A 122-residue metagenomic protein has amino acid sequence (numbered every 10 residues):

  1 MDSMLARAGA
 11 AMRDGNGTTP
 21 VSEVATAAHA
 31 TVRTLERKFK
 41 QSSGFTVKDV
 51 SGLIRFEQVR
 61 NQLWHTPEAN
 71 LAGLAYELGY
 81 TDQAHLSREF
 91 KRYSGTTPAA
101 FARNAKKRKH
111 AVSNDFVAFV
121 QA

Functional and structural regions predicted by a protein language model:
S3-D49, P67-L78: DNA-binding recognition helix and immediately preceding turn/loop of helix-turn-helix/winged-helix domains
A8, M12, F39, S43 (+4 more regions): Short hydrophobic clusters on alpha-helical segments that form packing/core surfaces in small helical domains
S22-A25, A30, Q58, Q62 (+2 more regions): Generic alpha-helical hydrophobic packing signal
V50, H85, F101-R103: Residue-level detector of family-conserved "landmark" positions at structurally sensitive sites
W64, E89-A122: …primarily DNA-binding HTH/wHTH and HhH modules…
